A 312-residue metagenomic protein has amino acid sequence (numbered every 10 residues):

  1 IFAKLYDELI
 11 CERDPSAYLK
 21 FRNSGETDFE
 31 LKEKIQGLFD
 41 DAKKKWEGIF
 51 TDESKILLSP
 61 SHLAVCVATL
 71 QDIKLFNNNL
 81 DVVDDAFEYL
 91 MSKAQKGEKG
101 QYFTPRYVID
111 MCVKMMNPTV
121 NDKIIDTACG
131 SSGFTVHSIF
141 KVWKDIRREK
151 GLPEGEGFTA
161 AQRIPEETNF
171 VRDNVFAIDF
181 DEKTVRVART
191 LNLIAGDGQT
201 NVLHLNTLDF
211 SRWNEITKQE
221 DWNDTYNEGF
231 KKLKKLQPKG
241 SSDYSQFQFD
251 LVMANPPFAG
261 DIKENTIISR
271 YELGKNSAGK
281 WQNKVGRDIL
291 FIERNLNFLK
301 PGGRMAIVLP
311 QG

Functional and structural regions predicted by a protein language model:
I1-E8, L193-I194, E293: Short, hydrophobic/amphipathic alpha-helical patches that form generic packing surfaces within helical domains
F2-K93: Long recognition/docking surfaces used for binding and targeting
L75-N79, R147, P257-T266: Proline-centered turn/helix-capping motifs that create local helix->coil transitions or kinks
F76, E98-Y102, K280-V285: Short acidic-aromatic active-site loops that bind/stabilize oxyanions
Q101-K231, F247, L251, A259 (+1 more regions): Conserved S-adenosyl-L-methionine
T217, W222-G240, K263-N283: A mobile, often basic/glycine-rich helix-loop segment that functions as the active-site lid/recognition loop
K234-V252: Short amphipathic alpha-helices and their capping/turn segments at secondary-structure boundaries
W281-G312: Conserved Class I SAM-dependent methyltransferase catalytic core
